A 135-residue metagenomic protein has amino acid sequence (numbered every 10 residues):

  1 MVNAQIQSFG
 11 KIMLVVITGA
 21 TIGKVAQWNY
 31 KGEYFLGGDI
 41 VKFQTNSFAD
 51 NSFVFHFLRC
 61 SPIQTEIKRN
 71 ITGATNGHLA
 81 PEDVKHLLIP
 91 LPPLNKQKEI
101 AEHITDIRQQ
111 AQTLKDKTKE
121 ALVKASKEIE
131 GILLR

Functional and structural regions predicted by a protein language model:
M1-G10: Sequence-specific dsDNA recognition surfaces
G10-R59: A short beta-sheet element
Q27, N70-G73: Short amphipathic beta-strand starts and helix->beta connectors
Y34-V41, T72-N95: A short glycine-rich beta-alpha junction/loop motif
H56, R69-N70: Short, positively charged
E66, H86, L91-R135: Amphipathic alpha-helical coiled-coil/heptad-repeat segments
